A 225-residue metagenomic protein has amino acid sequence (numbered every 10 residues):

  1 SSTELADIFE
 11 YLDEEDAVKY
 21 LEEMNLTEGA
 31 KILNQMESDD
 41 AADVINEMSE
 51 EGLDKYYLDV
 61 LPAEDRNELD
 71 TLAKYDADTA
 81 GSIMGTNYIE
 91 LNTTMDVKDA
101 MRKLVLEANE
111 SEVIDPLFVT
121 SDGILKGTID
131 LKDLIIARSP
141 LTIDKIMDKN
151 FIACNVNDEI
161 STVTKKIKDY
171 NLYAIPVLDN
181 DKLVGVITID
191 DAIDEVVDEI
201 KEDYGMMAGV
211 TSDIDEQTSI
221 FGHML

Functional and structural regions predicted by a protein language model:
S1-T211: Hydrophobic packing positions in regular secondary-structure scaffolds
T211-L225: Cytosolic juxtamembrane amphipathic/interface segments immediately preceding and feeding into a transmembrane helix
